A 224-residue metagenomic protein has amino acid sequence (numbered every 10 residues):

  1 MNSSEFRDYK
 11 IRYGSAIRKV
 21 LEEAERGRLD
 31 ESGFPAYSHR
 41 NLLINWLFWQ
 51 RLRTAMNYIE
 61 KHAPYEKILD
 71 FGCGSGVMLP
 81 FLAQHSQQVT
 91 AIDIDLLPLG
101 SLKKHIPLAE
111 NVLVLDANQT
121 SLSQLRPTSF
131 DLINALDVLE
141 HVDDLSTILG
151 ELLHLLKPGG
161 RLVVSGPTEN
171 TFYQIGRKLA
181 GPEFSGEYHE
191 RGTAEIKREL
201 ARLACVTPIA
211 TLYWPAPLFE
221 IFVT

Functional and structural regions predicted by a protein language model:
M1-T128, L132, L149, V164-G166 (+3 more regions): Conserved N-terminal segment of class I S-adenosyl-L-methionine
L132-V138: A short beta-strand submotif of the Rossmann-like class I SAM-dependent methyltransferase core that lines
H141: Histidine-centered divalent metal-coordination motifs
S146-P158: A short glycine-rich, Lys/Arg-flanked "PGG" loop and its adjoining helix->strand segment in the class I
F172-I175: Short acidic/His/Gly/Ser-rich catalytic and metal-binding motifs that mark active-site loops of diverse hydrolases
R177-A180: Active-site-adjacent alpha-helix immediately C-terminal to a catalytic or transition-state-stabilizing loop
